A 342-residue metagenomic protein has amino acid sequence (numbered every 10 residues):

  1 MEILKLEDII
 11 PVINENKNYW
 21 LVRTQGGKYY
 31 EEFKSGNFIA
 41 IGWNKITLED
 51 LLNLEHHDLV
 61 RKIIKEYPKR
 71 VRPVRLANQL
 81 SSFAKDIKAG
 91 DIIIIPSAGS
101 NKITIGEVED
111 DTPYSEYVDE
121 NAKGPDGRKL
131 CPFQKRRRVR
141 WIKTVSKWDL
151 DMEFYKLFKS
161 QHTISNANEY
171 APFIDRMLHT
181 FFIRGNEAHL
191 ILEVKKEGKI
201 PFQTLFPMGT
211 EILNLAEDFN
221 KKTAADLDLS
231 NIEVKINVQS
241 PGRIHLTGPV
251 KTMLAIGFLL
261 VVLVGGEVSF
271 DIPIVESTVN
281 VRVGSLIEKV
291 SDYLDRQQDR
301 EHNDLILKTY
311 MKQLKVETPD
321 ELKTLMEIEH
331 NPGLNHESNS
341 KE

Functional and structural regions predicted by a protein language model:
M1-N78: Compositionally biased, charged N-terminal/linker segments
A84-K88: Short, well-ordered loop/turn sites that connect or cap secondary structure elements
I92, N101-S115: Short beta-strand-centered aromatic/proline hotspots
E109-V139: Short, solvent-exposed secondary-structure boundary/capping segments
Y155-A255, G265-S269: Membrane-active, amphipathic/fusogenic segments and juxtamembrane/transmembrane anchors that bind or insert into lipid
T247-P332: Periodic self-assembly scaffolds
